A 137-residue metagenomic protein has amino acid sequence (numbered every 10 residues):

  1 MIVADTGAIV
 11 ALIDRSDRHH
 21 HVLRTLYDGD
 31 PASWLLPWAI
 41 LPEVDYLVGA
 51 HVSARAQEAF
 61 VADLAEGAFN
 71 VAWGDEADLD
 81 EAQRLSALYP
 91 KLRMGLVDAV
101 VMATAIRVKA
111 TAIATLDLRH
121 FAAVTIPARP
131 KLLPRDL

Functional and structural regions predicted by a protein language model:
M1, M102, I106-L137: Acidic, PIN/NYN-like endoribonuclease modules and their adjacent C-terminal/linker elements
M1-L36, G49-V61, P127-L137: Short, well-structured N-terminal submotif of metal-dependent ribonuclease cores
D5, E43, D98, D117: Acidic active-site catalytic centers that drive phospho-/nucleotidyl reactions and related ester hydrolyses
G7-A8, A39, A77, R119: Alpha-helix/helix-capping structural signal
D63-L64, N70, G74-D75, R93 (+1 more regions): Internal alpha/beta domain cores that form substrate/cofactor-binding pockets in large enzymes and binding proteins
N70-L116: Active-site neighborhoods of divalent-metal-dependent phosphate/nucleic-acid chemistry enzymes
